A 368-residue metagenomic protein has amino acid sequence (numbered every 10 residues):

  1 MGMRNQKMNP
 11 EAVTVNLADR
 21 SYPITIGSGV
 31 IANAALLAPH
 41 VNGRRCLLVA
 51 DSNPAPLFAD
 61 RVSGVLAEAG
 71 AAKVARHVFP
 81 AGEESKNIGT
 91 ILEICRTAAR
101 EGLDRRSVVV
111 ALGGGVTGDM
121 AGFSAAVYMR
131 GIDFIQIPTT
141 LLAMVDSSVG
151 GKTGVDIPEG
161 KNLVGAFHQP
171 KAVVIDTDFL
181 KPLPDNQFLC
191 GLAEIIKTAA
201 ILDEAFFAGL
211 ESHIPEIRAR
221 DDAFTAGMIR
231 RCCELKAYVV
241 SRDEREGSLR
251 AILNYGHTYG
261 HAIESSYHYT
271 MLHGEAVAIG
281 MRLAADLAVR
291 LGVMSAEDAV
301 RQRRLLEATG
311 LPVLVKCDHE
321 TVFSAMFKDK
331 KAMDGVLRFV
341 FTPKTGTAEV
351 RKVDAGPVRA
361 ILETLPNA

Functional and structural regions predicted by a protein language model:
K7-V108: ATP/NTP phosphate-donor binding region
N9-V13, A193-I195, V293-A368: C-terminal charged capping/lid subdomain of soluble metabolic enzymes
N16, T25, F123-E216: A glycine/threonine-rich phosphate-anchoring loop and its flanking beta-alpha core in nucleotide/phosphate-binding
G27, L48, N87, P138 (+4 more regions): Residue-level signal for inorganic ion chemistry
A67, R100, Q169-A172, D178-D185 (+10 more regions): Generic secondary-structure signature for well-ordered alpha-helical cores
C95-L112, A121-Q136: Non-catalytic interfacial helical region
V116-F123, M144-V145, A262: Short glycine/serine/threonine-rich phosphate/pyrophosphate-binding segments that cradle anionic phosphate groups
A208, S212-E320: Active-site segments that bind and position negatively charged phosphate/pyrophosphate groups
